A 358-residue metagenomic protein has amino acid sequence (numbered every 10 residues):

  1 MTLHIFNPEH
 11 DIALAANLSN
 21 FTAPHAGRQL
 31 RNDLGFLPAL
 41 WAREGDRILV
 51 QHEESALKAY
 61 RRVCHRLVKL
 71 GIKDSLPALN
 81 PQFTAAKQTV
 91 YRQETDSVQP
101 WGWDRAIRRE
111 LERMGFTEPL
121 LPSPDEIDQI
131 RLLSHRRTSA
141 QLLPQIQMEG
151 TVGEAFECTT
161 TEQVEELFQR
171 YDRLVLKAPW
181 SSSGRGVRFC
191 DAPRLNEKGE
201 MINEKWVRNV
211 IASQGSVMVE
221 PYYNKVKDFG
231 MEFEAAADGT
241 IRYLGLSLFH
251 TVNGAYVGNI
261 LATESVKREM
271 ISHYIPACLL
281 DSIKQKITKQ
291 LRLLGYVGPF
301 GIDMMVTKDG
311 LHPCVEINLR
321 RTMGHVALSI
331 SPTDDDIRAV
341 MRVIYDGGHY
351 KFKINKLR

Functional and structural regions predicted by a protein language model:
T2-W41: N-terminal-proximal low-complexity accessory segments that begin disordered and transition into the first
R28-W41, L49-E166: Conserved N-proximal alpha/beta basic substrate-recognition cap immediately N-terminal to, or forming the N-lobe
D46-L49, D335-R358: C-terminal amphipathic "assembly/sorting" segment characterized by alternating charged and hydrophobic residues
L143, F168-F189, V210-I211, G215-K225 (+2 more regions): ATP-grasp fold ATP-binding core
E154-A155, R173-I202, G230, G254-M270: Glycine-rich phosphate-binding loop of ATP-grasp-fold ATP-dependent ligases
D172, K198-A255, M305-P313: Phosphate-binding site of ATP-dependent enzymes
F233-K289, N318-I344: ATP-dependent carboxylate/phosphate-activation module, predominantly the ATP-grasp catalytic core and closely related
T288-M323: Conserved metal-phosphate-binding beta-hairpin within the catalytic cores of diverse ATP-dependent phosphoryl-transfer
